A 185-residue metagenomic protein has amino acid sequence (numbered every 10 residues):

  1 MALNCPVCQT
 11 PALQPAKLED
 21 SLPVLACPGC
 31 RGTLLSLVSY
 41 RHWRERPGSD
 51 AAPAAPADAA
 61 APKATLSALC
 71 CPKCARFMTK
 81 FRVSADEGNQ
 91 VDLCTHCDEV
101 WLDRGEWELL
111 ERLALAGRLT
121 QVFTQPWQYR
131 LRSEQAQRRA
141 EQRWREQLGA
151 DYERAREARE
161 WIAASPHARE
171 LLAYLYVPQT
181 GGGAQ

Functional and structural regions predicted by a protein language model:
A2, V24, G32, A68 (+1 more regions): Residues immediately within or flanking Cys/His clusters that coordinate Zn2+ in small zinc-binding modules
C5-C8, C27, C71-C74, C94: Short cysteine-rich clusters marking metal-coordination/redox-active sites
P11-L13, L34, A75-M78, W101: Cys/His-rich microdomains that often coordinate metals
K17-P23, R82-V91: Short linker/helix segments within small regulatory modules
T33-L35, Y40, V100-L102, W107: Short, structured motif recognition centered on aromatic/hydrophobic residues
P47-P62, E111-R132: Short amphipathic alpha-helical linker/capping segments at the junctions of internal repeats and modular domains
W127-P166: Charged/polar low-complexity intrinsically disordered segments, enriched in acidic residues
A163-Q185: C-terminal, charged low-complexity interaction regions
